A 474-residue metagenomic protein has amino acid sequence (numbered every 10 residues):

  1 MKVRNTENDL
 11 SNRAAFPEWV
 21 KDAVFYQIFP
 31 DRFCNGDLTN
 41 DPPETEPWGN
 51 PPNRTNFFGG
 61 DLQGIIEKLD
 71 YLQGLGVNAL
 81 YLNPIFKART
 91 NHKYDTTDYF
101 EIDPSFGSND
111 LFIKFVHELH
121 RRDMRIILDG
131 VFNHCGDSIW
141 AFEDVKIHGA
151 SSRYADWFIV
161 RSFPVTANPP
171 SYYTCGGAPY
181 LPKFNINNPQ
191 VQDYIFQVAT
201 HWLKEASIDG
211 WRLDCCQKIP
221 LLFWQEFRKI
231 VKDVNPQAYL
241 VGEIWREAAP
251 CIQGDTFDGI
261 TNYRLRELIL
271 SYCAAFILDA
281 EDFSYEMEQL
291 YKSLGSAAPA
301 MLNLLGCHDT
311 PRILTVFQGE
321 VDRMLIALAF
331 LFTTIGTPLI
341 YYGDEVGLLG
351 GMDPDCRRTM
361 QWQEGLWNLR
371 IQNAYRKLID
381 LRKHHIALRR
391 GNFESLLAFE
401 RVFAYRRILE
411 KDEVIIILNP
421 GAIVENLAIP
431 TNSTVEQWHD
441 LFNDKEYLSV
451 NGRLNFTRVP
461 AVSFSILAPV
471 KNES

Functional and structural regions predicted by a protein language model:
M1-F29, F33-N35, N40-A79, E118-L119 (+3 more regions): Carbohydrate-interacting/catalytic domains
D9-R13, I65-E67, Q225-F227, E286-Q289 (+1 more regions): Short alpha-helical segments and helix-capping/turn motifs at coil-helix boundaries
A14-F25, F29-N78, I85-A206, F227 (+2 more regions): Substrate-binding/active-site clefts of carbohydrate-active enzymes
V24-Y26, L80-L82, I126-L128, W211 (+4 more regions): Hydrophobic faces of well-ordered beta-strands that scaffold small-molecule active sites in alpha/beta enzyme cores
I28, L72, L82, Y99 (+12 more regions): Conserved, mostly hydrophobic/aromatic
F29-R32, F86, D103-F106, F132 (+5 more regions): Short, flexible loop/turn elements at secondary-structure junctions
D31, Q253-D255, G259, P299 (+3 more regions): Aromatic/acidic polysaccharide-binding cleft in carbohydrate-active enzymes
V116-R122, E143-K146, K204, D214-A297 (+6 more regions): Active-site-proximal helices and loops of the catalytic beta/alpha 8
